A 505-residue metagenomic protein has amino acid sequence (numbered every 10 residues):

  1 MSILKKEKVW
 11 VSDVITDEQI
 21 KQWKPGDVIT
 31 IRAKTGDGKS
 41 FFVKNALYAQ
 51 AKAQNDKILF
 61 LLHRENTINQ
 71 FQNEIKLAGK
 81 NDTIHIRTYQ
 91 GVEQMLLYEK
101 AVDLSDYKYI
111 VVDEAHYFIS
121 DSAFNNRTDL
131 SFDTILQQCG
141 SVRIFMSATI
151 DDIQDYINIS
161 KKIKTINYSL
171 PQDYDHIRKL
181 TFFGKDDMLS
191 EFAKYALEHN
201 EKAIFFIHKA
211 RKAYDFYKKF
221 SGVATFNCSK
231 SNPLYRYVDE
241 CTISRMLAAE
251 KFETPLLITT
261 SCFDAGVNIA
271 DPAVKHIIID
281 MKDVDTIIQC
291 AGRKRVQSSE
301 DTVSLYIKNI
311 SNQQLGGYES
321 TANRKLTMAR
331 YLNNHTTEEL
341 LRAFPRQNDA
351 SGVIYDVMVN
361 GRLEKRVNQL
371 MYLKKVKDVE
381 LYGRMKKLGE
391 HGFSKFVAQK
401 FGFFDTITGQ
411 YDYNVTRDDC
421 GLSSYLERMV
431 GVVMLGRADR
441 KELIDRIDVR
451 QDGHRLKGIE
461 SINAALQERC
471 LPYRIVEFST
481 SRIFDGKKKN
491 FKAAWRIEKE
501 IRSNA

Functional and structural regions predicted by a protein language model:
M1-M146, I150-I258, C262-V267, D271-Q289 (+1 more regions): N-terminal helicase ATP-binding lobe
